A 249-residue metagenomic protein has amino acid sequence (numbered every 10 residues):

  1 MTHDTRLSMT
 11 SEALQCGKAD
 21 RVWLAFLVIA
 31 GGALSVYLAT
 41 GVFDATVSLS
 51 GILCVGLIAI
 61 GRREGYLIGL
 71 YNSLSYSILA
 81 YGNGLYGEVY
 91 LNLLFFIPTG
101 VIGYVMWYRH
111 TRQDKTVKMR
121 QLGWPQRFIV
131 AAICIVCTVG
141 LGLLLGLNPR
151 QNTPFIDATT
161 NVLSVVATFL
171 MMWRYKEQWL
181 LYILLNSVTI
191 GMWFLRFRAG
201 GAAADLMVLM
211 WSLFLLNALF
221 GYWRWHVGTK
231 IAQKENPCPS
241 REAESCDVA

Functional and structural regions predicted by a protein language model:
S8-A25, G123-V130: N-terminal membrane topogenic signal
D20-A33, V47, I133-V136: Alpha-helical transmembrane segments
G31-F43, I60: Short, hydrophobic transmembrane alpha-helix segments
L38, I78-V89, G146-T153, L195-L206: Helix-coil boundary and interhelical linker segments in multi-pass alpha-helical membrane proteins
G56-I68, F169-L181: Membrane-helix interface "capping/anchor" motifs
I58-M106: Hydrophobic/aromatic-rich structural module bridging two neighboring secondary-structure elements via a short loop
L91-G103, Q121-G146, A167-L170: Alpha-helical transmembrane segments of multi-pass integral membrane proteins
M171-E242, D247-A249: C-terminal transmembrane-bundle signature of multipass membrane proteins, characterized by strong activation on
